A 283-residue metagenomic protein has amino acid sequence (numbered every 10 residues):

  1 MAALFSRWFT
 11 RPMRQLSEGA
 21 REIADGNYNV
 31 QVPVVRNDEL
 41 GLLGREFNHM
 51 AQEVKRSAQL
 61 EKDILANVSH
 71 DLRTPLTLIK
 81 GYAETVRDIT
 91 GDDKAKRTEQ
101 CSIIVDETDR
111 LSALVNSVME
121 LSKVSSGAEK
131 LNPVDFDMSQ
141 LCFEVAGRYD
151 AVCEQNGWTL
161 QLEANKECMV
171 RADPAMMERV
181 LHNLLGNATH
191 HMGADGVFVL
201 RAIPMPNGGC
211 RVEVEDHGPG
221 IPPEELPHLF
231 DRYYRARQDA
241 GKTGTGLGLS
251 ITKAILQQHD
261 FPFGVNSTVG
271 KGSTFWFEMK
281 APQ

Functional and structural regions predicted by a protein language model:
W8-V30, G44, A51: Membrane-proximal alpha-helical signal-transduction linkers
N29-V35, N132-D137, E154, T159-M169 (+1 more regions): Conserved catalytic submotifs in the C-terminal HATPase_c
P33-D63, V105-D106: Amphipathic coiled-coil signaling helices used for dimeric signal transmission
G41, N132-G147: A conserved beta-strand-to-alpha-helix junction within the catalytic ATP-binding
V54-D106: Membrane-proximal coiled-coil signaling linkers
I221-Y233, K253: Short conserved segment of the HATPase_c
D260-F261: Conserved glycine-rich
